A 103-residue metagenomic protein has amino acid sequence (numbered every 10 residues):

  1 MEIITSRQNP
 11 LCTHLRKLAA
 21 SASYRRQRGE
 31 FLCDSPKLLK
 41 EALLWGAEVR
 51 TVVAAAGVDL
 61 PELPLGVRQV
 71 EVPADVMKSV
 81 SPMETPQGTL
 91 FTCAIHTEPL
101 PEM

Functional and structural regions predicted by a protein language model:
M1-E84: N-terminal positively charged helical leader segments and presequences
P82-E102: Acidic/glycine-rich phosphate/pyrophosphate-binding loops and surrounding catalytic core that coordinate Mg2+
